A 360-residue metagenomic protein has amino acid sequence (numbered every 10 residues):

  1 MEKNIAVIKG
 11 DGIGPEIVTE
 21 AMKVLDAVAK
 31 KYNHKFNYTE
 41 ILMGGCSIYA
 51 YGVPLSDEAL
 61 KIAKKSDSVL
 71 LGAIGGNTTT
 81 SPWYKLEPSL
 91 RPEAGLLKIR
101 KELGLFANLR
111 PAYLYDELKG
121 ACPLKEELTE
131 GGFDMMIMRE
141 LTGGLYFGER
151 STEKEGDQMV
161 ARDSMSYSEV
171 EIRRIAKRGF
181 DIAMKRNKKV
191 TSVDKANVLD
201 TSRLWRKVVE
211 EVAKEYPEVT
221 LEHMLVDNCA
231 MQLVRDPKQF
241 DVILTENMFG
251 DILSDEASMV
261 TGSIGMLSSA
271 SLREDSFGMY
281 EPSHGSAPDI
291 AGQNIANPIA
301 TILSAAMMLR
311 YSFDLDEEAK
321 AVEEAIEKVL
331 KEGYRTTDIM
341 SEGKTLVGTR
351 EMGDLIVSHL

Functional and structural regions predicted by a protein language model:
M1-I5: Extreme N-terminal starter segment of soluble prokaryotic enzymes
A6-K23, V28-A29, E155-D227, Q239: Glycine-rich phosphate/diphosphate-binding loop of Rossmann-like nucleotide-binding domains
D11-G14, D67, M138, G179 (+4 more regions): Buried hydrophobic positions in well-ordered alpha/beta secondary-structure cores of metabolic enzymes
D26-H34, K65-S68, K101-N108, L114 (+8 more regions): Generic secondary-structure signature for well-ordered alpha-helical cores
N33-D57, M231-L233: N-terminal beta-loop-helix "entrance" segment that forms/cooperates in small-molecule cofactor or anionic ligand
G45-I48, L233-Y334: Glycine-rich phosphate/nucleotide-binding loop
Y49-R162, M248: N-terminal glycine-rich phosphate/adenylate-binding segment common to multiple enzyme folds
L141-G143, F147-R186, V190, A196-V198 (+2 more regions): Glycine-rich phosphate/pyrophosphate-binding loop and the adjoining helix
